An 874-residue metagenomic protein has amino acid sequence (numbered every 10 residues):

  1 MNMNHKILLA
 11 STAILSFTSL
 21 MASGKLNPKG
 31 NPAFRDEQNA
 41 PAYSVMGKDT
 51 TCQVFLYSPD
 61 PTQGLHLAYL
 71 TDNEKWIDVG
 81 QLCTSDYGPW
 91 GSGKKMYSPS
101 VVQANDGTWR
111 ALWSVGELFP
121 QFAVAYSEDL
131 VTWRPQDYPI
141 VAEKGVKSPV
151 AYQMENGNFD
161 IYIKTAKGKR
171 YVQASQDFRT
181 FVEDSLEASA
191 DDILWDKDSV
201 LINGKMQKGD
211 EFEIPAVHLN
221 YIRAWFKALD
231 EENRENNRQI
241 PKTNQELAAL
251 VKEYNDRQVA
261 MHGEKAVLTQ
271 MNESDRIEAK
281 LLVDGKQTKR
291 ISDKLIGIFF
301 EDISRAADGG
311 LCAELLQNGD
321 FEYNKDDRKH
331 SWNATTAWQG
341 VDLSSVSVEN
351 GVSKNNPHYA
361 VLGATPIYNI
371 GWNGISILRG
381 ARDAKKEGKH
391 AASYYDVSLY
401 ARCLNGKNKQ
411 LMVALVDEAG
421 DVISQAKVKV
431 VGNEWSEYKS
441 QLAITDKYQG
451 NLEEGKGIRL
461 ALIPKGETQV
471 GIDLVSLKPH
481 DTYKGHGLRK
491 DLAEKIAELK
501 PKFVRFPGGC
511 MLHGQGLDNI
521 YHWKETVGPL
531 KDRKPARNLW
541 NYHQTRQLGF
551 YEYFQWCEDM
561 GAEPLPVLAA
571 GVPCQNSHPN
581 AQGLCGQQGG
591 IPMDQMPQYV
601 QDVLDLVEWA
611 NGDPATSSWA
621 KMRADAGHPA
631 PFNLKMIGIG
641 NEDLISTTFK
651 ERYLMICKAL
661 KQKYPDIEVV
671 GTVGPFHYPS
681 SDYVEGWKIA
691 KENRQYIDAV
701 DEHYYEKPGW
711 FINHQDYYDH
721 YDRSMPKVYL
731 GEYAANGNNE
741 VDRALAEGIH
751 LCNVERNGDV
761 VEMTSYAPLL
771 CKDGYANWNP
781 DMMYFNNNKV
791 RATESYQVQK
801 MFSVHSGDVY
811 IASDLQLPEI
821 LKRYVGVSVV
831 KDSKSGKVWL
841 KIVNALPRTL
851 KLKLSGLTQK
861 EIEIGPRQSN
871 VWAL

Functional and structural regions predicted by a protein language model:
M1-P28: Bacterial Sec-dependent N-terminal signal peptides
G24-K265: Carbohydrate-active catalytic/glycan-binding domains of CAZyme proteins, especially the secreted or lumenal ectodomains
L247-T545, E563, N580-D594, Q662-E668 (+5 more regions): Extracellular and organelle-lumenal recognition/adhesion modules and their flexible linkers in secreted
K427, R823-G856: Carbohydrate-binding surface patches
L442-R459, H480-P501, R546-M560, G590-P631 (+4 more regions): An active-site-proximal structural segment forming one wall of the substrate-binding cleft that immediately precedes
P464, P507-C510, A570-Q575, G612-T647 (+1 more regions): Active-site groove signature of glycoside hydrolases
S476-H486, K531-Q547, L584-P597, K635-K650 (+3 more regions): The substrate-binding groove and active-site-proximal loops of carbohydrate-active enzymes, especially glycoside
W556, K658-K661, P665-E668, K688-H805 (+2 more regions): Catalytic-core region of carbohydrate-active enzymes that cleave or remodel glycosidic bonds
